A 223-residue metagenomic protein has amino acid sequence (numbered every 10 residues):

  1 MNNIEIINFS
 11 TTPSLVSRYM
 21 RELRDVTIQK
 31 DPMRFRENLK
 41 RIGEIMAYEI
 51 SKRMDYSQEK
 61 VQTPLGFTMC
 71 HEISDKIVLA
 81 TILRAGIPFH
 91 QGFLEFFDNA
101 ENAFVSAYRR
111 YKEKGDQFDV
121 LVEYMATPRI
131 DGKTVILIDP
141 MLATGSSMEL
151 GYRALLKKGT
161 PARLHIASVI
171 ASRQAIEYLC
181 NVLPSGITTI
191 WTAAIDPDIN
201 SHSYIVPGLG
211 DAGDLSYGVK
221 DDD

Functional and structural regions predicted by a protein language model:
M1-D223: PRPP-associated nucleotide enzymes
